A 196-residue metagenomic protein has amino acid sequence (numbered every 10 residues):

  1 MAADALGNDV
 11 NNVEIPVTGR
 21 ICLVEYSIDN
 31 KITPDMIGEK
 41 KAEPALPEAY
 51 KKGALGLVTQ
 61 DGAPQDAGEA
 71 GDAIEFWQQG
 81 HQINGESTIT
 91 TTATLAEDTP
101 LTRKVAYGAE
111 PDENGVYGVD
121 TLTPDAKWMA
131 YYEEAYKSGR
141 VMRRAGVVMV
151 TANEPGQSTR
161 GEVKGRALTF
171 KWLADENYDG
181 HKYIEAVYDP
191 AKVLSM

Functional and structural regions predicted by a protein language model:
A2-P100, V147-V163: Solvent-exposed edge beta-strands and adjacent loop segments that serve as assembly or binding interfaces
I21-L23, A130, F170: Hydrophobic beta-strand residues in large extracellular and virion-surface proteins
V58-D61, A67, E113, D120 (+1 more regions): Basic, gly/Ser/Thr/Pro-rich low-complexity segments located predominantly at protein N termini
I89-T91, A130, R166-L168: Hydrophobic residues positioned within well-ordered beta-strands of beta-sheet architectures
T91, K104, V193-L194: A short, polar/proline- and glycine-enriched secondary-structure boundary/capping micro-motif
A93-T99, E134-S138, W172-E176: Beta-strand elements of well-folded, non-transmembrane domains
T99-G146: Short helix-loop boundary/capping segments
R140-M196: Mixed-charge, glycine-accented linear interaction segment located at domain edges/termini
